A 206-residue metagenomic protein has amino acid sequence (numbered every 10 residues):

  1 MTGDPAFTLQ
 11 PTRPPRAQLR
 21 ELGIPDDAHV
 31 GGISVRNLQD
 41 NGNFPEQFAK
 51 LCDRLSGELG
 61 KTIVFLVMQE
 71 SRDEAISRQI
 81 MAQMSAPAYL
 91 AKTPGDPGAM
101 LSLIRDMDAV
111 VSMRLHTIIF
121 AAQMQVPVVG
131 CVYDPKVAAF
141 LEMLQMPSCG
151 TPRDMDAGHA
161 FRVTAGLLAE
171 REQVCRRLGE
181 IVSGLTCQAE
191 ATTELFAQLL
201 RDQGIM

Functional and structural regions predicted by a protein language model:
M1-M206: Active-site anion-handling motifs in enzyme catalytic cores
